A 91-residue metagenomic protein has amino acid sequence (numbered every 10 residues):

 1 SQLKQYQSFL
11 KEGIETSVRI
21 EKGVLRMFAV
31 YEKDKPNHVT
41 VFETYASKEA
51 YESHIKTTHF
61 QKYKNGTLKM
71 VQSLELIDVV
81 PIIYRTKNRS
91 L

Functional and structural regions predicted by a protein language model:
S1-Q7: Short, surface-exposed ligand-recognition loops at beta-strand->loop->(often short) alpha-helix junctions that present
Y6, A29-V30, A46: Generic signal for short, ordered secondary-structure residues within or immediately flanking folded domains
E12-R26, T44-I77: An amphipathic, aromatic/His-enriched active-site/gating alpha helix that lines ligand/cofactor pockets
F28-N37, K64-L91: Glycine-rich beta-strand-turn "strand-cap" elements at beta-sheet edges
